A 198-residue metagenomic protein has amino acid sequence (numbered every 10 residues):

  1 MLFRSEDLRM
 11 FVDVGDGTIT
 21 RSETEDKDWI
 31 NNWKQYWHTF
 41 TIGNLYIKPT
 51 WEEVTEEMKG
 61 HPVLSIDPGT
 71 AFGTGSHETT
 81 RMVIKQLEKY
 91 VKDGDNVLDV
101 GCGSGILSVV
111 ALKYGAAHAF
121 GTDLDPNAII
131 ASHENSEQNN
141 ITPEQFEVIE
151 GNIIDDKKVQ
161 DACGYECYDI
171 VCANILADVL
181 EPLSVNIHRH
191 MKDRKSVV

Functional and structural regions predicted by a protein language model:
M1-L2: Short, small-residue-biased leader/transition segments that mark boundaries at the very start of proteins
E6-G73: Non-catalytic substrate-recognition/targeting regions of SAM-dependent transferases
G15, D93, G115, C167 (+1 more regions): Short loop/turn motifs at secondary-structure junctions
T50-W51, I66-G69, V100, G151 (+1 more regions): Fold-independent oxyanion-binding glycine-rich loops and adjacent beta-strand/coil segments at enzyme active sites
S65, S76-T80, L176: Short, conserved glycine- and acidic-residue-centered signature motifs in active-site or ligand-binding loops
T70, T74-I153: Conserved SAM/SAH cofactor-binding pocket of Class I
L124-V198: S-adenosylmethionine
